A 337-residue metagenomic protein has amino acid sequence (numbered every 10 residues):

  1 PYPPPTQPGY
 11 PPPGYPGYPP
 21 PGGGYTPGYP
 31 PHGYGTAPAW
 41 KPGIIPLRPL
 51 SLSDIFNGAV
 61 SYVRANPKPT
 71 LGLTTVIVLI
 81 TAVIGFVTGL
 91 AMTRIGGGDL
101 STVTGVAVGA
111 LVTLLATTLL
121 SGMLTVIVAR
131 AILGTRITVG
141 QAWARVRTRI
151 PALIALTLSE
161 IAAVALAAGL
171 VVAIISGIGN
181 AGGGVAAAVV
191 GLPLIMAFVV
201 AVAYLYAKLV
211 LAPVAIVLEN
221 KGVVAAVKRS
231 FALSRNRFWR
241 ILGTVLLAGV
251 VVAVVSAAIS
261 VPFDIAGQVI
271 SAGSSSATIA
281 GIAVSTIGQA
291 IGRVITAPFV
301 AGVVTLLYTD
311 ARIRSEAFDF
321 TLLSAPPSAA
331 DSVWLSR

Functional and structural regions predicted by a protein language model:
P1-H32, L209-L218, T244-R337: Juxtamembrane transition segments at transmembrane-helix termini in multipass membrane proteins
P1-Y18, Y25, Y29-P31, A37-S121 (+1 more regions): Generic N-terminal leader segments that precede the first folded domain
P31-P46, T102-G134, T138, A186-A226 (+1 more regions): Selective recognition of hydrophobic, aromatic-rich stretches within alpha-helical transmembrane segments of polytopic
A37-G89, V200-A272, S276-A277: Nonpolar helix-loop interface/hinge motif
L52-F56, T104, V139, W143 (+12 more regions): Alpha-helical membrane-protein architecture signal
S53-T74, T135-A163: Cytosolic-side membrane-entry/anchor segment at the start of a transmembrane helix
V60-R64, I95-L100, W143-R147, G183-V185 (+2 more regions): Helix-boundary and loop/linker segments of multi-pass membrane transporters
L71-R94, T104-S121, I154-A181, A187-Y206 (+2 more regions): Hydrophobic alpha-helical transmembrane segments in multi-pass membrane proteins
